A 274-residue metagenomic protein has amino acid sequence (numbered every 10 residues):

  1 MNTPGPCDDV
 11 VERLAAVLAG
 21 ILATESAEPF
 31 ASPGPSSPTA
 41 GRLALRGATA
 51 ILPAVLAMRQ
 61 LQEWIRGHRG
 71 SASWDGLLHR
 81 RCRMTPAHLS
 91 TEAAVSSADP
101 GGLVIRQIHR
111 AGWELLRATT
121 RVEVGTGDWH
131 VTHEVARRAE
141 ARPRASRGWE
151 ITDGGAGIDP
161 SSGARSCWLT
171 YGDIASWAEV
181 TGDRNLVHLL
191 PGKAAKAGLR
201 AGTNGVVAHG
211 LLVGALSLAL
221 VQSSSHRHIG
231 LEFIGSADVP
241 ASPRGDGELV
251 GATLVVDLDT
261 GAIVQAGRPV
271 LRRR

Functional and structural regions predicted by a protein language model:
M1-V95, A197-G198: Hydrophobic, proline/glycine-rich low-complexity stretches
N2-G41, G157-H209, V213: A contiguous, surface-exposed recognition patch within enzymatic or periplasmic domains that forms
L56, W113-L115, A208, L212: Conserved active-site and cofactor/substrate-binding residues in soluble primary-metabolism enzymes
R66-S73, T152-G155, S217-A219: Intrinsically disordered, low-complexity boundary segments flanking structured domains
G70-A72, R106-A111, S223: Intrinsically disordered, low-complexity segments enriched in polar/charged residues with Gly/Pro, especially when
L78-L169, S236-P240, D246-R274: HotDog/MaoC-like acyl-thioester-processing domains
Y171-G261: Acidic/His-leaning functional-site neighborhoods
